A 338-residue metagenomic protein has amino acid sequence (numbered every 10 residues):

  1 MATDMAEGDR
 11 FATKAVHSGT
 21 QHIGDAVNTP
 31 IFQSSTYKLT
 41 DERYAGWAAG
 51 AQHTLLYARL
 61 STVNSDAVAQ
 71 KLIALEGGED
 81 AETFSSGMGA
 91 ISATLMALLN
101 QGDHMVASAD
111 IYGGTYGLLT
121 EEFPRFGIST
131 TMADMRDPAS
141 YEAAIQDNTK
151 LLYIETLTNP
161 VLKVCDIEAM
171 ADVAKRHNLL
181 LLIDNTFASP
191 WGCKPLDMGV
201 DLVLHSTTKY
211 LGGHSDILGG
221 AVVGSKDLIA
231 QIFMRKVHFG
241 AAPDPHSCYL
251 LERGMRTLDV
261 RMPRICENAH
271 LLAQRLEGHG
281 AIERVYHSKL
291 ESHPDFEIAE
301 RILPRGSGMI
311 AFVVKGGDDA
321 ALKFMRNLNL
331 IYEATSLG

Functional and structural regions predicted by a protein language model:
A2-G8, A15-Q21, A81-A281, Y286 (+1 more regions): Conserved PLP-enzyme active-site core in the AAT-like
A2-T62, Q70: N-terminal "arm"/small-domain region of PLP-dependent enzymes with the aminotransferase-like
T20, Q33-L39, F187, K209 (+5 more regions): Glycine-rich beta-alpha junction loops
I23, K38-E42, I229-A230, L258 (+1 more regions): Short, acidic Gly/Pro/Ser/Thr-rich loop/turn segments
A26, A269, G280, P304-S307: Short gly/pro-enriched beta-turn/loop segments at secondary-structure junctions
L39-G89, G114-E122: Conserved N-terminal alpha-helix of the aminotransferase class I/II PLP-enzyme fold
Q52, I217, R305-M309: Short, solvent-exposed beta-strand edge segments and adjacent coil->beta transition regions
R284-G338: Conserved C-terminal alpha-helix-loop-beta "cap" of PLP-dependent enzymes that closes/shapes the active-site mouth
